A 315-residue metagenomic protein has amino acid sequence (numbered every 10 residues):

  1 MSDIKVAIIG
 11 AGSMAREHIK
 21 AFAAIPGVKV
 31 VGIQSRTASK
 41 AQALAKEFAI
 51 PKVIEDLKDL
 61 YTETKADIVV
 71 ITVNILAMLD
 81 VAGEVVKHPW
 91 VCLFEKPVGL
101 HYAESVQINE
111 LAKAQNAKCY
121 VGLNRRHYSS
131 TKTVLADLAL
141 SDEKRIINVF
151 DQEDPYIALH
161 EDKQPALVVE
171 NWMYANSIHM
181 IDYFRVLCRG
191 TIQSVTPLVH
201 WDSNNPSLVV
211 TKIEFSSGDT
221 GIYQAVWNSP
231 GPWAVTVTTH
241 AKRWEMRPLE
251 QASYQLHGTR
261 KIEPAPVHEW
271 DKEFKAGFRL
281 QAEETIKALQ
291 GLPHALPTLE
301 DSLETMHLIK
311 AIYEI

Functional and structural regions predicted by a protein language model:
M1, I68-V73, A117, S216 (+1 more regions): C-terminal helix-rich "cap/oligomerization" subdomain common to oxidoreductases
M1-F48, R185: N-terminal Rossmann-like dinucleotide-binding module
S39, F48, K52-L111: Beta-loop-alpha module in the N-terminal Rossmann-like domain of NAD(P)-dependent dehydrogenases, especially those
F94-E95, C119-V121, M246: Hydrophobic residues in well-ordered beta-strands that form the structural core
Q107-N124, D142-I147: Rossmann-fold dehydrogenase core element
R125-V195: Predominantly a Rossmann-like dinucleotide-binding segment in NAD(P)-dependent oxidoreductases
A175-Q251, E283-L292: Contiguous beta-strand/loop segments that form the cofactor/metal-binding neighborhood of enzyme cores
E269-E283: Active-site loop of classical SDR/Rossmann-like NAD(P)-dependent oxidoreductases, centered on the catalytic Tyr-X3-Lys
